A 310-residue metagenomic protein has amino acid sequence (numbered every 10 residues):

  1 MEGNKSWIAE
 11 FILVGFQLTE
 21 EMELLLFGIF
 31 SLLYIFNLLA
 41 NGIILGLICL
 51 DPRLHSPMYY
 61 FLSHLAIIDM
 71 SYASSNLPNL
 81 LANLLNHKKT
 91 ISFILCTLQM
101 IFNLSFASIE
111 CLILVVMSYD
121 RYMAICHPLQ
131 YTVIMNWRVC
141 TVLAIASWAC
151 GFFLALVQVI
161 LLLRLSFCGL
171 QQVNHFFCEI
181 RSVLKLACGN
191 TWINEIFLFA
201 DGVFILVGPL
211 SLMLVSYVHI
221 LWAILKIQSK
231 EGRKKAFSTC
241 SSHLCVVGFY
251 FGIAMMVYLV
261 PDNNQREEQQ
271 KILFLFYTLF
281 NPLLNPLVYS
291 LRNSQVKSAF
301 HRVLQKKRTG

Functional and structural regions predicted by a protein language model:
M1-G310: Transmembrane helical core of 7TM receptor-like proteins
